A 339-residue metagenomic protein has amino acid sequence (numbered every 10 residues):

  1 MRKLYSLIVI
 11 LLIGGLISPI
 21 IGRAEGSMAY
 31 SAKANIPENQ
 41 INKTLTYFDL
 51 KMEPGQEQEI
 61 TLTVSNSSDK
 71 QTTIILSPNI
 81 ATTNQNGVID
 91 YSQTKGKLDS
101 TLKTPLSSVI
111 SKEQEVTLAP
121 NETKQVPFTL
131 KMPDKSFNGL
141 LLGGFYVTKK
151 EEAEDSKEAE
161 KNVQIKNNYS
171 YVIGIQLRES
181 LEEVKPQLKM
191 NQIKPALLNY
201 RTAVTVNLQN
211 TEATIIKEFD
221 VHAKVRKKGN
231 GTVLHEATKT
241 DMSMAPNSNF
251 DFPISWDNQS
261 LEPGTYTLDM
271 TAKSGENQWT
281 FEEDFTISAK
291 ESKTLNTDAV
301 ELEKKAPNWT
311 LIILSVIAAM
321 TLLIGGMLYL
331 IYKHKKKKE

Functional and structural regions predicted by a protein language model:
S27-E57, V184-P186, P195: N-terminal edge beta-strand
L50-K70, T129-L130, L198-N210: Short beta-strand elements of extracellular/lumenal beta-sandwich folds
S65-K70, A81, K135, Q209-I215 (+1 more regions): Short solvent-exposed strand-capping/beta-turn motif centered on an Asx-Ser/Thr pair
T72, L141, F145, G264-A272: A short tyrosine-centered beta-strand micro-motif
T72-L98, Y146-T148, A213-N230: Short acidic, flexible loop segments centered on an aromatic residue
K95-S136, R226-L261: Intrinsically disordered, low-complexity Pro/Gly/Ser/Thr-rich segments with frequent PxxP/GP/PP motifs and embedded
R178-T310: Membrane-proximal extracellular "stem/stalk" segments of glycoproteins immediately N-terminal to a transmembrane helix
S288-E339: C-terminal single-pass membrane-anchor helix
